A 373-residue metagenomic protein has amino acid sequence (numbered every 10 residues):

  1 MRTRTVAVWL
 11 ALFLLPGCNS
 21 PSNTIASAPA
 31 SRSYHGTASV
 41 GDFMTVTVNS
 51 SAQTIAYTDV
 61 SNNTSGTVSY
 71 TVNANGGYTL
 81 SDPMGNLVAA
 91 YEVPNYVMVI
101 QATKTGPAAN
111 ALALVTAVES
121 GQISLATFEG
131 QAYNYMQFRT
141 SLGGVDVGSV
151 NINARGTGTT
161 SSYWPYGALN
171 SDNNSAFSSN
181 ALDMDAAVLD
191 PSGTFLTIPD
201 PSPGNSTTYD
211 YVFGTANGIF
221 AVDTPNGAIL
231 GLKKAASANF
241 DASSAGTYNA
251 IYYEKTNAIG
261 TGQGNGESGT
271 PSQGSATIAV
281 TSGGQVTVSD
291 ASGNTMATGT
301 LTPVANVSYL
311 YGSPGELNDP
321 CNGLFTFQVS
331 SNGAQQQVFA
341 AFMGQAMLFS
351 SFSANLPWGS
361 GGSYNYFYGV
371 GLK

Functional and structural regions predicted by a protein language model:
M1-A7: Bacterial N-terminal signal peptides that target proteins for export
V8-L12: Hydrophobic alpha-helical targeting segments used for export or membrane insertion
L14-G17: C-terminal motif of bacterial Sec signal peptides marking the signal peptidase cleavage site
N19-K373: Mature soluble binding/inhibitory domains
